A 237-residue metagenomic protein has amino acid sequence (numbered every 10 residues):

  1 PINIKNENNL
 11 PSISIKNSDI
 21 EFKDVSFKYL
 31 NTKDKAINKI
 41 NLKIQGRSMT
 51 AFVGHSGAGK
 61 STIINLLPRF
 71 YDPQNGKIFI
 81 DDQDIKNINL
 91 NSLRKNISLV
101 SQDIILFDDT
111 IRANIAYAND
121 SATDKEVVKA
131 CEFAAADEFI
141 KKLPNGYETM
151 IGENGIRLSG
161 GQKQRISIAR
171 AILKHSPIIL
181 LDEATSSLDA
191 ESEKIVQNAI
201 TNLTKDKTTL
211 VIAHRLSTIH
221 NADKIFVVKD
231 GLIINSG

Functional and structural regions predicted by a protein language model:
I2-I15: Pre-NBD coupling/linker segments of ABC/ABC-like ATPases
I13-G237: ABC-type nucleotide-binding domain
